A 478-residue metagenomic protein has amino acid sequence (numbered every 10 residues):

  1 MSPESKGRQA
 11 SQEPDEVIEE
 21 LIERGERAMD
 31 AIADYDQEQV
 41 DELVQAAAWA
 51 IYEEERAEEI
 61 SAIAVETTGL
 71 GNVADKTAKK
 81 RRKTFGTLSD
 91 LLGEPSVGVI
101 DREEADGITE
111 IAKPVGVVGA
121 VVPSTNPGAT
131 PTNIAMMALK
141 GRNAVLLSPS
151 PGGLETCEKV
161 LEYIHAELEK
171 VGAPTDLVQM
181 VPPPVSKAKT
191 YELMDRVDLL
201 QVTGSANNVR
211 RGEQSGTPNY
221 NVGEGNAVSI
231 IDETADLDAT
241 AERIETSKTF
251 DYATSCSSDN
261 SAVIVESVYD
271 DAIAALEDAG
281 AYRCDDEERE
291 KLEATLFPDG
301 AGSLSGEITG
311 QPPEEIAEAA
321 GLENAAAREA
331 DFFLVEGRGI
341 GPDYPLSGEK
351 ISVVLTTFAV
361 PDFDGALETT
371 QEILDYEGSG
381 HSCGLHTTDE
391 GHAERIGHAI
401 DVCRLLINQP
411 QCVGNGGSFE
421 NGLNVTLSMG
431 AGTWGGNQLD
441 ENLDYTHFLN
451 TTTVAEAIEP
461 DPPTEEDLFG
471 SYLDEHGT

Functional and structural regions predicted by a protein language model:
M1-T109, M137, D278: N-terminal Rossmann-like NAD(P)+-binding subdomain of aldehyde/semialdehyde dehydrogenases
S5, Q12-P14, T132, K140 (+2 more regions): ALDH superfamily catalytic-core signature
K6, M29, A33, E323 (+1 more regions): Conserved C-terminal structural/oligomerization subdomain of aldehyde/semialdehyde dehydrogenase
L21-E23, N221-G223, Y252-C256, Y344-I351 (+1 more regions): Short, flexible turn/loop "capping" segments at secondary-structure junctions
I22-M29, A33-D36, V44-E55, A64 (+12 more regions): Structural signal for hydrophobic packing residues in well-ordered secondary-structure cores of soluble enzyme domains
D34-Q39, E58-S61, P174-L177, Y252-S255 (+5 more regions): Flexible, glycine/charged-enriched surface loops at secondary-structure junctions
V97-A239: Rossmann-like NAD(P) dinucleotide-binding subdomain of oxidoreductase/dehydrogenase enzymes
